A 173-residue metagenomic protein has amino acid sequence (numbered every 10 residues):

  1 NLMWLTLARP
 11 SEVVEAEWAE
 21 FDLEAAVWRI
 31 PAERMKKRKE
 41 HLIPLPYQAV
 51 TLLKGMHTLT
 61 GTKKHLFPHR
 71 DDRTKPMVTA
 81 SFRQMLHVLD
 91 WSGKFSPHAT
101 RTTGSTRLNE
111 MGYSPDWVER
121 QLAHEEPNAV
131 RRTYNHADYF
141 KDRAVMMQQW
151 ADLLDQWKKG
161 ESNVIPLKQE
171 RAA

Functional and structural regions predicted by a protein language model:
T6, I43, T51-D72, T79-R120 (+2 more regions): Short, basic (Lys/Arg/His-rich) helix/loop patches that form interaction surfaces in the mid-to-C-terminal regions
T6, S11-T58, E125-R132, A173: Conserved tyrosine-mediated DNA breakage-rejoining catalytic core shared by Y-recombinases
E20, M35-K36, D72, R107 (+1 more regions): Short strand->helix junction
E20-V27, S92-K94, Y113-N135, Q156-S162: Short, polar N-cap/turn motifs at the start of nucleic acid-interacting alpha helices
Y47-T51, G55-K63, P68-T74, E126-A129 (+1 more regions): C-terminal secondary-structure termini that scaffold catalytic or DNA-interacting sites
